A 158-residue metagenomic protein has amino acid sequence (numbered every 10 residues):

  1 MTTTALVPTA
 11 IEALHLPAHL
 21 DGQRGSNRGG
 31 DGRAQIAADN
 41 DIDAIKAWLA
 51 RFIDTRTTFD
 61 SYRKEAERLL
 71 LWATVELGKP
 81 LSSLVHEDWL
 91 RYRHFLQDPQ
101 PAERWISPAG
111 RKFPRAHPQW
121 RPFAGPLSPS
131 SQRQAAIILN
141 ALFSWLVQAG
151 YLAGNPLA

Functional and structural regions predicted by a protein language model:
M1-E67, T74-V75: N-terminal DNA-binding module of tyrosine recombinases/phage integrases
D43-T57, E67-A158: N-terminal core-binding DNA-recognition domain of tyrosine recombinases/integrases
